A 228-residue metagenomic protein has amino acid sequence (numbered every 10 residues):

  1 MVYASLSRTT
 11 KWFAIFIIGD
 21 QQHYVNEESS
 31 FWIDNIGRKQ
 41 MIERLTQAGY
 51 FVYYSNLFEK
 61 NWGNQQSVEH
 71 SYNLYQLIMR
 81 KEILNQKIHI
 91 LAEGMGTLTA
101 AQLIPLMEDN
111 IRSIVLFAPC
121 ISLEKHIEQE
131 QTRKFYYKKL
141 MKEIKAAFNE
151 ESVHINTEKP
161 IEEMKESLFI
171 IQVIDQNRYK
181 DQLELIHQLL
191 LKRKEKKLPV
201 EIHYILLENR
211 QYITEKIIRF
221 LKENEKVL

Functional and structural regions predicted by a protein language model:
M1-L45: Short, surface-exposed "cap/lid" segments of acyl-processing enzymes
I17-H23, S55-F58, F117-C120, Q172-I174: Short loop/turn segments at strand-loop or loop-helix junctions that form parts of catalytic or ligand-binding pockets
I18-D20, N64, K192-L228: C-terminal catalytic histidine-bearing segment of alpha/beta-hydrolase fold enzymes
I36-N61: Conserved alpha/beta-hydrolase
L45-G49, L84, D109-R112, L191-E201: Structural alpha-beta junctions
N61-I83: Alpha/beta-hydrolase active-site loop
M79-F135: Primarily recognizes the serine-hydrolase "nucleophile elbow" in alpha/beta-hydrolase and SGNH/GDSL folds
E128-E195: The feature captures the conserved acid-bearing segment of alpha/beta-hydrolase catalytic domains
